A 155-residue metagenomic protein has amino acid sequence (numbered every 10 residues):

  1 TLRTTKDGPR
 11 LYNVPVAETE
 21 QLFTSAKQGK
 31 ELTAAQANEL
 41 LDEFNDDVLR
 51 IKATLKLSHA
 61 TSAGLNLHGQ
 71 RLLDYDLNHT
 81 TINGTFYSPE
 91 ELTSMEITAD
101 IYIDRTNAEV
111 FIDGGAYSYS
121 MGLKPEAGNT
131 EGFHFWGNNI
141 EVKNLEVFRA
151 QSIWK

Functional and structural regions predicted by a protein language model:
T1-K155: Beta-rich accessory regions
